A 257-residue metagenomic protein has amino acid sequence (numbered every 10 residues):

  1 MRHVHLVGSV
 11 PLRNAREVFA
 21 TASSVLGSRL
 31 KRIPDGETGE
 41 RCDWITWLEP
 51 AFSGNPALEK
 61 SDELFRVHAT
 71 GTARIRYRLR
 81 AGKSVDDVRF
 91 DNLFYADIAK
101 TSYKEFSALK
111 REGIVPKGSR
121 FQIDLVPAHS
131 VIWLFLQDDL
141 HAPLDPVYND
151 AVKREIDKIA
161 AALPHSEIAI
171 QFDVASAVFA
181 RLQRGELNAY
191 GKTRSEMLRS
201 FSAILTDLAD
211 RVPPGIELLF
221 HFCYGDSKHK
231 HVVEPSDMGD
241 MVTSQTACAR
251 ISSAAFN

Functional and structural regions predicted by a protein language model:
M1-A151, D157-I168, F172, A180-G185 (+6 more regions): Alpha/beta catalytic barrel-like cores
G39, H221-G225: A glycine-rich phosphate-binding loop feature that marks nucleotide/adenosyl-phosphate handling sites
V152, F220: Conserved, mostly hydrophobic/aromatic
A177, Y224-K228: Short, catalytically relevant binding-site loops at active-site mouths
S200: The feature marks a conserved, polyanion-engaging helical scaffold used by nucleic-acid processing enzymes and innate
I204, L208, E217-L219: Acidic, glycine-rich loop-and-beta core segments that form the ion-binding/anion-interacting portion of active sites
K228-V233, N257: Acidic/glycine-enriched edge-of-secondary-structure segments
